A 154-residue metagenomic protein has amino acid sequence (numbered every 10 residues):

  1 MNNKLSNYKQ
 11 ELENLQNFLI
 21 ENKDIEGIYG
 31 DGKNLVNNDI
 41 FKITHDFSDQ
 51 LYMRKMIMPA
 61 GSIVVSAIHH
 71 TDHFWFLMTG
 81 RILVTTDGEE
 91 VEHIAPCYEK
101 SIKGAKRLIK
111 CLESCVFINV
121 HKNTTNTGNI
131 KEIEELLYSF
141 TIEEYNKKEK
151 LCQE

Functional and structural regions predicted by a protein language model:
M1-Q50, K55, Y145-E154: A short, N-terminal "cap"/entry segment at the start of jelly-roll beta-barrel domains of the cupin/DSBH fold
Y52-H69: Conserved short histidine dyad/triad with adjacent acidic residue
S62, C97, A105, E113-C115: Surface-exposed loop/turn positions
H69-G88: Glycine- and acidic-residue-biased ligand/ion/polar-headgroup-sensing regions
F74, R81, K106, S114-V116: Structural motif
T86-R107: Short acidic-glycine-tyrosine-enriched beta hairpin
L112-E154: Double-stranded beta-helix
